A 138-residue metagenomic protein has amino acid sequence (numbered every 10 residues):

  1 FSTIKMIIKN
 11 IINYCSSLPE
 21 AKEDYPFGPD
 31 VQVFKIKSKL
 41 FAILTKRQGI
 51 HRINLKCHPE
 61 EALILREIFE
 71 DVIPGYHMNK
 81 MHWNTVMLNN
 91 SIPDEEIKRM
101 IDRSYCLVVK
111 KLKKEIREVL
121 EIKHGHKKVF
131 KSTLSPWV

Functional and structural regions predicted by a protein language model:
F1-V138: Charge-dense, helix-prone N-terminal extensions
